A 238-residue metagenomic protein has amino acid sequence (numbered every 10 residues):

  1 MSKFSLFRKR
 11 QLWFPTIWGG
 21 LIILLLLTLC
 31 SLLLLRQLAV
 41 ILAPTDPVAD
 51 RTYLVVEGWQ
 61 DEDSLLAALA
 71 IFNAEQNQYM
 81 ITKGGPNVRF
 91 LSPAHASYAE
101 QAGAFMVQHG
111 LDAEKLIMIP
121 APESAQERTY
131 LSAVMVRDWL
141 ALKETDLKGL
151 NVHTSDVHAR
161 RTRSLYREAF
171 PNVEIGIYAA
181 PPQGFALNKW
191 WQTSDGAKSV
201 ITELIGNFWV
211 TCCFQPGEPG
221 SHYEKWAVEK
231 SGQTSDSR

Functional and structural regions predicted by a protein language model:
M1-F4, R238: Short, intrinsically disordered terminal tails adjacent to the first/last structured region
F4-T45: N-terminal type II signal-anchor transmembrane helix that functions as the membrane-insertion/stop-transfer segment
K9, F14, A186-L187, I205: Acidic, low-complexity intrinsically disordered regions
W13, W18, W59, W139 (+3 more regions): A residue-identity detector for tryptophan
I17, I22, D63, K143 (+3 more regions): Short, isolated positions within intrinsically disordered regulatory regions of eukaryotic proteins
A39-Q192: A structural signal for short, hydrophobic/glycine-enriched beta-strand patches
Q192-Y223: A transmembrane-helix-recognition feature enriched in membrane-embedded lipid enzymes and envelope glyco-/phospholipid
E224-R238: Extracytoplasmic/luminal low-complexity segments enriched in Pro/Gly and acidic/polar residues that act as flexible
